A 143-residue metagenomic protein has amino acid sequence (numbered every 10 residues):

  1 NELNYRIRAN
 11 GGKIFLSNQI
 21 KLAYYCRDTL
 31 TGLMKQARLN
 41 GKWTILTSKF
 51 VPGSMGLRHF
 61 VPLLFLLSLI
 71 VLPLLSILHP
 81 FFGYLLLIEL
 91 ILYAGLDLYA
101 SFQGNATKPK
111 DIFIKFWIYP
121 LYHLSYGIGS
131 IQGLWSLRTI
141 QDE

Functional and structural regions predicted by a protein language model:
N1-M55: Catalytic donor/gating beta->alpha subdomain of glycosyltransferases that bind UDP-sugars
Y24, H59, H123: Histidine-centered active-site/metal-ligand motif
K35-R38, V61, E89-L92: Alpha-helix N-cap/helix-start motif at coil-to-helix transitions, marked by capping-box chemistry
V51, R58, R138-T139: Short amphipathic alpha-helical leader/targeting segments
M55-L63: Select subsegments of transmembrane alpha-helices in polytopic membrane proteins, especially boundary-proximal
L64-I140: Membrane-embedded multi-pass helical conduit in multi-pass membrane proteins, especially envelope-biosynthetic
